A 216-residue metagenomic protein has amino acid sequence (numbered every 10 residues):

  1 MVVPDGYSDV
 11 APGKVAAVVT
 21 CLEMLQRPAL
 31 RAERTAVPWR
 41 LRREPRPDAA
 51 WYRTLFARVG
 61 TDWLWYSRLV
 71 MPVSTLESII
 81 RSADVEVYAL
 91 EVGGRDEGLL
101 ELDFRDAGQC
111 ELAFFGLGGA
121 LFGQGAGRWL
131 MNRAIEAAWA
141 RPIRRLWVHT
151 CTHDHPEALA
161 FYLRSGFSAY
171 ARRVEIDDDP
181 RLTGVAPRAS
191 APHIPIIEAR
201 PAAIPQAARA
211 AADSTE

Functional and structural regions predicted by a protein language model:
M1-R40, P45: Acyl-donor-binding surface of acyltransferase catalytic domains
V2-A17, I176-E216: Acidic/histidine-enriched, glycine/proline-rich intrinsically disordered or flexible terminal extensions
V3-S8, H153-R172, D179: Conserved active-site alpha-helix within GNAT-family acetyltransferase domains
V37-S67, R188: Short amphipathic alpha-helix that is part of the acyltransferase structural core
S67-S74, I80-G119: A conserved beta-strand-loop-helix scaffold within acyl/acetyltransferase catalytic domains
G118-N132, R141, H153-E157: Conserved glycine-rich acetyl-CoA-binding loop
F122, V148-A158, E175-R181, V185: Conserved beta-strand-loop-alpha-helix junction that forms the acyl-donor binding cleft
A138-T150: Conserved GNAT acetyl-CoA-binding A-motif
